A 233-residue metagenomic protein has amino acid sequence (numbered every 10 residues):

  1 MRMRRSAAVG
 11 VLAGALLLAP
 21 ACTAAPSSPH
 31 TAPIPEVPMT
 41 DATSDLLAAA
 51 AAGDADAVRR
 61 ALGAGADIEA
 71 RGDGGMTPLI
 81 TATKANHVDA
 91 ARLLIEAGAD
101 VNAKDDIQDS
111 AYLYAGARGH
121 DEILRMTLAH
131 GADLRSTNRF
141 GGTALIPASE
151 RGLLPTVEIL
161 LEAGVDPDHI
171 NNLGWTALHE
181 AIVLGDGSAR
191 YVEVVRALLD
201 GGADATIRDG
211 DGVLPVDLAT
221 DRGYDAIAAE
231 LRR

Functional and structural regions predicted by a protein language model:
A19-A21: C-terminal motif of bacterial Sec signal peptides marking the signal peptidase cleavage site
T23-A25: Bacterial signal peptide processing site
A48-G53, T81-H87, Y114-H120, P147-L153 (+2 more regions): Ankyrin repeat A-helix N-terminal signature
D54-L62, H87-I95, H120-L128, L153-L161 (+2 more regions): Ankyrin repeat structural motif
A205-R233: Leucine-rich solenoid repeat scaffolds
